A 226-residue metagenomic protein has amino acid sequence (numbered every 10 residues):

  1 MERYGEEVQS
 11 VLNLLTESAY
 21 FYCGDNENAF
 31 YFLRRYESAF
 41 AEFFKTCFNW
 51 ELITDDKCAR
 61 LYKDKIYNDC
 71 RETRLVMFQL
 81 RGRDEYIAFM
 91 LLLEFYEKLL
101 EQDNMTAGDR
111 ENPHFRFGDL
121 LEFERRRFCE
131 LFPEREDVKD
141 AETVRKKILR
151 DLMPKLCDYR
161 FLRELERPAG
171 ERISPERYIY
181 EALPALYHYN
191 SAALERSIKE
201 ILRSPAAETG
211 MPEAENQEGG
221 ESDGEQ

Functional and structural regions predicted by a protein language model:
M1-G82: Eukaryotic partner-binding/assembly regions in large regulatory complexes
R35-A39, D140-D158: Short amphipathic alpha-helical interaction segments
K45-T54, M153-G170: A short, conserved structural fragment
D55-D119: Short basic alpha-helical hairpin corresponding to helix-turn-helix/winged-helix-like nucleic-acid-binding
C58-Y62, A169-A182: Minor-groove-contacting beta-hairpin "wing" of winged helix-turn-helix DNA-binding domains
Q102-D109, F132-A141: Short helix/loop segment immediately N-terminal to the Walker
F115-F132: DNA-recognition alpha helix
Y178-G219: Short, amphipathic alpha-helical interaction segments positioned at domain boundaries
